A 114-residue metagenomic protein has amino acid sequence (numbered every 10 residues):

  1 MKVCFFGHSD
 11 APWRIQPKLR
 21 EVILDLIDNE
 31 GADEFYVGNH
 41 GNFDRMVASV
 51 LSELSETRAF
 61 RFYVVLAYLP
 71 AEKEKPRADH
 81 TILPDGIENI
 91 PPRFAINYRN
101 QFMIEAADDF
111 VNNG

Functional and structural regions predicted by a protein language model:
M1-G114: Acidic/glycine-enriched connector segments
